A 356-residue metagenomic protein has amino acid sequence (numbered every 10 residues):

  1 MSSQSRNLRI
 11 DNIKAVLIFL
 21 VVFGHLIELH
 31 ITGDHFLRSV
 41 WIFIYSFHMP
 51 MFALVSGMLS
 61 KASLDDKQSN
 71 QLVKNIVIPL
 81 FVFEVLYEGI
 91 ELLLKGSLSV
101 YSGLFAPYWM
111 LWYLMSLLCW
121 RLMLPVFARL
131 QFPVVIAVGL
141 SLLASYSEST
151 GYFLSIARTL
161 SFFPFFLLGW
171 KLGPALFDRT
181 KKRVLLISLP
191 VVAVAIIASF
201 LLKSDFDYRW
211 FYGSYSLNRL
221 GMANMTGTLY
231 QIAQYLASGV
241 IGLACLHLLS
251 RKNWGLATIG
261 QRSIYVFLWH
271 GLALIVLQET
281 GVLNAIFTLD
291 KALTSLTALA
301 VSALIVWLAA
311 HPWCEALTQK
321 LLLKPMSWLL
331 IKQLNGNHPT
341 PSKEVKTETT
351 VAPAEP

Functional and structural regions predicted by a protein language model:
M1-P356: Alpha-helical transmembrane segments and their immediate juxtamembrane cytosolic regions
